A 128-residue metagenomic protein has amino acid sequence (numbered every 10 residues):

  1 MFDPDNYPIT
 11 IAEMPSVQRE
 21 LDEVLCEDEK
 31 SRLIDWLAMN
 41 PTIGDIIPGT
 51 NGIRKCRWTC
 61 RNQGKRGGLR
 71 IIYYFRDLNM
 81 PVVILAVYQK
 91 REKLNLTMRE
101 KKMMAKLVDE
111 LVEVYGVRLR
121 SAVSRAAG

Functional and structural regions predicted by a protein language model:
M1-D28, V123-G128: Arg/Lys-rich, positively charged N-terminal/basic patches that mediate binding to nucleic acids
P4, F75-G128: Enriched for short, Lys/Arg-rich terminal
E13, L33, T50-R54: A generic structural signal for short beta-strands and their flanking turns/coil linkers
S16, L25-D45: Compact soluble domain cores
E20, W36, L107-L111: Residues that form generic nucleotide/phosphate-binding pockets
E27-K30, R66, K101, A105: Amphipathic alpha-helical transducer elements in NTP-driven molecular machines
G44-Y88, E92: Basic/aromatic recognition patch in beta-strand/loop cores that engages polyanionic ligands
